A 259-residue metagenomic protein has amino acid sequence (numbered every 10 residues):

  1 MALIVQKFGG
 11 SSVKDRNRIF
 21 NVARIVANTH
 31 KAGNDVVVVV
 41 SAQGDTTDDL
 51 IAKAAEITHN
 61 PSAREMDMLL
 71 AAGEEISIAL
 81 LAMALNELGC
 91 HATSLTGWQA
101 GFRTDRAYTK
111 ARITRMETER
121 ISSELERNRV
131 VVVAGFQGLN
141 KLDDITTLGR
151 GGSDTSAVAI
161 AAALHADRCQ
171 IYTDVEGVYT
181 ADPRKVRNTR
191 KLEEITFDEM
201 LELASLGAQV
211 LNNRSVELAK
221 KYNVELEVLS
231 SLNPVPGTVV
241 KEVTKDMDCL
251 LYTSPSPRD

Functional and structural regions predicted by a protein language model:
M1-E217: Nucleotide/pyrophosphate-binding catalytic subdomain
S41, N233-P236: Terminal amphipathic helices with adjacent charged low-complexity linkers/tails
A54-E56, K221, E242-K245: Short, solvent-exposed amphipathic alpha-helical segments in soluble enzyme and RNA/protein-processing domains
S94, M200, L226-V228, V240: Generic structural hydrophobic/aromatic packing signal, biased to beta-strands
F136-Q137, V175, S230-L232, T244: A broadly conserved detector of short glycine/acidic/proline-rich loop/turn motifs that flank catalytic sites and bind
R190, V210, V235-L251: Conserved catalytic-core segments of large NTP-driven translation/proteostasis enzymes
E217-L232: A conserved active-site cap/scaffold subdomain adjacent to cofactor or substrate pockets
Y252-D259: Conserved small/polar residues in nucleotide/adenosyl-binding loops
